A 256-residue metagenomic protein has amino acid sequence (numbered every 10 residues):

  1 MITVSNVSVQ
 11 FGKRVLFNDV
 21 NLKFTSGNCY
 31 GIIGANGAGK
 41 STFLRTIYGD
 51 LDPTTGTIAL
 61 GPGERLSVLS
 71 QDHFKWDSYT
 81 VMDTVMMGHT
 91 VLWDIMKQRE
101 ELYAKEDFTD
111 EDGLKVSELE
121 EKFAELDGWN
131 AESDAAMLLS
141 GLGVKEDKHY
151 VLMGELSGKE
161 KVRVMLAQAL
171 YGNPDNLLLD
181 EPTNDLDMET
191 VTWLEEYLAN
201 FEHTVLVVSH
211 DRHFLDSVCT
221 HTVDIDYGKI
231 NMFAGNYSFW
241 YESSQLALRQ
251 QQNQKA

Functional and structural regions predicted by a protein language model:
M1-K255: ABC ATP-binding cassette signature C-motif
